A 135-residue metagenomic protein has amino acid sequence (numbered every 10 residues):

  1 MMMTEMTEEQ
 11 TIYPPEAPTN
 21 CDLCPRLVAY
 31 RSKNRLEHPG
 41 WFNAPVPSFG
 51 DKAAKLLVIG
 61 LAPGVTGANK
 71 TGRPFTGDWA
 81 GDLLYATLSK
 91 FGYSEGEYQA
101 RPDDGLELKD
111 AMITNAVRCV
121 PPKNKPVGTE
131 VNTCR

Functional and structural regions predicted by a protein language model:
M1-E5: Residue-level detector of intrinsically disordered terminal segments
E8-R135: A polyanion-binding, active-site-adjacent surface
